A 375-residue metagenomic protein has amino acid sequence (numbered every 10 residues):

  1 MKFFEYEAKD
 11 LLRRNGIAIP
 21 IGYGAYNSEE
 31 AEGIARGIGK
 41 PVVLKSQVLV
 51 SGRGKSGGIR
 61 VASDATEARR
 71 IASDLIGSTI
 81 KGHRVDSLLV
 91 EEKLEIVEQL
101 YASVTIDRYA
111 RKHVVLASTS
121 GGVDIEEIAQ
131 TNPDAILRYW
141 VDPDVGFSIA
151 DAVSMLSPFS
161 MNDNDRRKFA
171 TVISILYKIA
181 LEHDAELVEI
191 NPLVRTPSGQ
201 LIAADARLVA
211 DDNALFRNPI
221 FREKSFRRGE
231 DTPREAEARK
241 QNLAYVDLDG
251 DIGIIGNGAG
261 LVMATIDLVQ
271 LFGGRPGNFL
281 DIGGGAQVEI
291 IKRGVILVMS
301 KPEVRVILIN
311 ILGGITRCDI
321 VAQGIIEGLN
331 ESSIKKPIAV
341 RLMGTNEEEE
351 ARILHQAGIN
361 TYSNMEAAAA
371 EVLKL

Functional and structural regions predicted by a protein language model:
M1-E189, V194-I309, M343-L375: ATP-dependent carboxylate/acyl-activation modules
A102, R317-G328: Short Gly/Thr/Asp-enriched flexible loops that form oxyanion-binding sites at enzyme active sites
G273, N330-K335: Short helix-capping segments at alpha-helix termini
G285, I315-I320, R341-G344: Short, well-ordered coil↔helix boundary/capping segments
K301, N310-V321: Cofactor-cradling patches in redox/metallo enzymes
G324-S332, I353-A357: Alpha-helical structural signal in soluble globular domains
